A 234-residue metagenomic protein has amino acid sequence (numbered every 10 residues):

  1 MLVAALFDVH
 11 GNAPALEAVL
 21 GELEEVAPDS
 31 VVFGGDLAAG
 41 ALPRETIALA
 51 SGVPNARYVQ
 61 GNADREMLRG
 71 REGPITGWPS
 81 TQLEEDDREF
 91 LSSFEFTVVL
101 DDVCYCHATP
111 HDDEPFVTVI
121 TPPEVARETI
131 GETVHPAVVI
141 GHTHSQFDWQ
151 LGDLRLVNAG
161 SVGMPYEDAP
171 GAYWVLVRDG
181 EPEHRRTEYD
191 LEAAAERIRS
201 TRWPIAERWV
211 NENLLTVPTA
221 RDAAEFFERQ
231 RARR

Functional and structural regions predicted by a protein language model:
M1-A4, V99-Y105, L151-R155: Beta-strand-turn-beta hairpins that frame and shape the catalytic cleft of phosphate-ester-processing enzymes
L2-S92: Core catalytic region of metal-dependent phosphoesterases/phosphodiesterases, especially metallo-beta-lactamase-like
L6-F7, V31-D36, R57-N62, Y105-C106 (+2 more regions): Active-site neighborhood of phospho(di)ester-bond hydrolases with catalytic His/Asp-centered motifs
H10-A15, A39-L42, A63-R69, V99 (+3 more regions): Active-site environment of divalent metal-dependent phosphoester hydrolases
L23-P28, E132-V134, L176: Glycine-rich phosphate-binding loop signature in dinucleotide/nucleotide-binding domains
G73-G77, V103-T133, P165: Active-site-proximal segments of metal-dependent phosphoesterases and phosphodiesterases across multiple
I120-V162, A172-W174: Anionic-ligand binding region
Q150-R234: Acidic, His/Gly-rich catalytic cores of divalent-metal-dependent hydrolytic chemistry
